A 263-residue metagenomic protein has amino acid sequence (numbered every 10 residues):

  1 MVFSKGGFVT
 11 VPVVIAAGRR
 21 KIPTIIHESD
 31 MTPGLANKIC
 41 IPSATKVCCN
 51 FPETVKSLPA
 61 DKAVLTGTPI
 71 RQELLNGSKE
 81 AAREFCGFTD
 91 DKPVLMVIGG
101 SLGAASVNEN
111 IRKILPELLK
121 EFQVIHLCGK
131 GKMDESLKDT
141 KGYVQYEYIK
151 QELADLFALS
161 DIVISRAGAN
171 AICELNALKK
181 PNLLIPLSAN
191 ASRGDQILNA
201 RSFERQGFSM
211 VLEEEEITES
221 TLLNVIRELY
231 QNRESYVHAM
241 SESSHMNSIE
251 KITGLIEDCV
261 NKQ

Functional and structural regions predicted by a protein language model:
M1, Y146, A158-C173, K180-P181: Acidic donor-binding loop of glycosyltransferase active sites
M1-R20: An aromatic- and histidine-rich active-site surface loop
G18-E80, F88: Active-site-proximal region of nucleotide-activated glycan assembly enzymes, centered on histidine/acidic-rich loops
I22-P23, D161-I162, K179-L187, F208: Structural loop-to-beta junction motif characteristic of Rossmann-like glycosyltransferase folds
P42-S43, D155-L159, A177: Alpha-helix C-terminal capping/helix-to-coil transition sites in glycosyltransferase folds
K79-A81, F88-S165, I197-N199, R205 (+1 more regions): Donor-nucleotide binding loops and adjacent catalytic segments primarily of GT-B fold Leloir glycosyltransferases
E234-M246: A short, well-ordered alpha-helix in the C-terminal region of glycosyltransferases
H245-Q263: C-terminal alpha-helical cap of glycosyltransferases
